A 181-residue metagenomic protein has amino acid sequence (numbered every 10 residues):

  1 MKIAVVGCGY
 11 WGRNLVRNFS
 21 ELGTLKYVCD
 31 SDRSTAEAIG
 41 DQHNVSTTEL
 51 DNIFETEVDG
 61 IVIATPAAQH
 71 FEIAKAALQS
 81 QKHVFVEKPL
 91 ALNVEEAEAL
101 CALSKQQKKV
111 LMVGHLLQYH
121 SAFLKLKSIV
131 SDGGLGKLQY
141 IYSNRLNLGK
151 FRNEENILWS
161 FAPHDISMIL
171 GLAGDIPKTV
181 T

Functional and structural regions predicted by a protein language model:
M1-H43, I169-L170: N-terminal Rossmann-like dinucleotide-binding module
K26, D59, Q139: Conserved acidic residues
V45-C101: Beta-loop-alpha module in the N-terminal Rossmann-like domain of NAD(P)-dependent dehydrogenases, especially those
A91-N153, D165: A contiguous active-site-proximal alpha/beta segment in oxidoreductase catalytic domains
L148-T181: Rossmann-like dinucleotide-binding domain that binds NAD(P)(H)
